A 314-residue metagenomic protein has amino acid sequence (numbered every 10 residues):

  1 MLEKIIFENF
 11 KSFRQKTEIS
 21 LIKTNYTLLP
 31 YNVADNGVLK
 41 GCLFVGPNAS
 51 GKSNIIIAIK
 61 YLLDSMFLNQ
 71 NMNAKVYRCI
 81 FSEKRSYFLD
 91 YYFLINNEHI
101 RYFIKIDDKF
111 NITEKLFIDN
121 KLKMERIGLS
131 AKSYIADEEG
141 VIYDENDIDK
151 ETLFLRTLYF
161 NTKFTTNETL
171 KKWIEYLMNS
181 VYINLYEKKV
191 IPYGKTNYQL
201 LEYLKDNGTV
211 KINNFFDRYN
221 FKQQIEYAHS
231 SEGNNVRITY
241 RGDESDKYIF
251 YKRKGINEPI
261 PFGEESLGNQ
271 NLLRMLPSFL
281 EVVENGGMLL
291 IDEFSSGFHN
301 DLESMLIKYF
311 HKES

Functional and structural regions predicted by a protein language model:
M1-S65, F250-S314: Switch/communication elements of ASCE P-loop NTPase nucleotide-binding domains
I5, Y87-Y91, N111-I118, D246-K254: Short polybasic amphipathic segments
F13, N96-I100, K121-L122, I256-E258: Short acidic/polar mixed-charge low-complexity motifs
G37-L43, I56-D108: Conserved P-loop NTP-binding catalytic core
R101-H229: Electropositive, glycine-dotted interaction segments that contact anionic polymers or phosphate-rich ligands
V181-Y193, R241-E258: A short mid-domain helix/strand-loop element embedded in enzyme catalytic domains that forms or borders the active-site
Y203-G208, T239-D243, E264-L267: Short, contiguous, pocket-lining structural segments that sit at or immediately flank catalytic/ligand-binding sites
Q223-G242: Long, charged, glycine-rich C-terminal linkers/tails
